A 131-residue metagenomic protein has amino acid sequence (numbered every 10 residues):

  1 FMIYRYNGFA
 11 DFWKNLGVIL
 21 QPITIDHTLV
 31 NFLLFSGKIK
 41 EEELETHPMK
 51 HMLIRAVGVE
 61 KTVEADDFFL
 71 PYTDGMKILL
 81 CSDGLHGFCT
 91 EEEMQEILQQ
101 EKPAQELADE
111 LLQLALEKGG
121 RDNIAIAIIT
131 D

Functional and structural regions predicted by a protein language model:
F1, Q21, H51, K77-L79 (+1 more regions): Structural motif
F1-R5, D11-K14, I124-T130: Short beta-strand scaffold segments in enzyme catalytic cores
Y6, H27-T28, G84, D131: Short, ordered loop/turn segments at secondary-structure junctions
A10, K38-L44, Q99-E106: Short, glycine- and charge-enriched coil/turn segments that flank and shape catalytic ligand pockets
L16-D74: Conserved, helical-rich catalytic subdomain that frames metal- and/or nucleotide-binding sites in enzyme alpha/beta
T28, P48, C89, K102 (+1 more regions): Conserved active-site and cofactor/substrate-binding residues in soluble primary-metabolism enzymes
M52-K61, F68-I97, L112-L114, K118 (+1 more regions): Conserved beta-strand-loop-short alpha-helix elements that form and flank the Mn2+/Mg2+-coordinating active site
K102-A125: A short, conserved beta-to-alpha structural element at the edge of catalytic cores that scaffolds binding
